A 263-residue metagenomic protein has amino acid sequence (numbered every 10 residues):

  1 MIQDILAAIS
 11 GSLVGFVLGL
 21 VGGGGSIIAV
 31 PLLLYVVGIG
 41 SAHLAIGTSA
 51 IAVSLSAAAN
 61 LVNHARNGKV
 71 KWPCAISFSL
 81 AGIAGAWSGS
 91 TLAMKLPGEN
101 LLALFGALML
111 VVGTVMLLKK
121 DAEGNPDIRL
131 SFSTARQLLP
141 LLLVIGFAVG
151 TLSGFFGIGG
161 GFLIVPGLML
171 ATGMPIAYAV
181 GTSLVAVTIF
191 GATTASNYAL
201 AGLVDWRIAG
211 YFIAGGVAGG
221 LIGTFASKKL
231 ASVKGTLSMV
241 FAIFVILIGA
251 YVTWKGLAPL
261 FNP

Functional and structural regions predicted by a protein language model:
M1-V17, V30-A42, V62-T151, L170 (+1 more regions): Juxtamembrane transmembrane-helix boundary motif
S10-S12, L18-G24, A50-A57: Conserved N-terminal glycine/acidic-rich loop preference
V21-V30, G157-G167: Transmembrane helix boundary and interhelical junction motifs in multipass membrane proteins
G40-T48, P73, G173-L184: Membrane-interface alpha-helices at helix entry/exit sites of multi-pass transporters
I46-V53, I83, V180-T188, I213-V217 (+1 more regions): Transmembrane helix-bundle signature of multi-pass membrane transporters/permeases
S54-A57, L110-G113, T188-G191, G249: Small-residue-rich packing faces within the transmembrane alpha-helices of Major Facilitator Superfamily
G124-N125, G159-L163, M174-Y178: Short, structured loop/turn "capping" segments at alpha-beta junctions
T194-A199: Membrane-helix boundary/interface segments in integral membrane proteins
